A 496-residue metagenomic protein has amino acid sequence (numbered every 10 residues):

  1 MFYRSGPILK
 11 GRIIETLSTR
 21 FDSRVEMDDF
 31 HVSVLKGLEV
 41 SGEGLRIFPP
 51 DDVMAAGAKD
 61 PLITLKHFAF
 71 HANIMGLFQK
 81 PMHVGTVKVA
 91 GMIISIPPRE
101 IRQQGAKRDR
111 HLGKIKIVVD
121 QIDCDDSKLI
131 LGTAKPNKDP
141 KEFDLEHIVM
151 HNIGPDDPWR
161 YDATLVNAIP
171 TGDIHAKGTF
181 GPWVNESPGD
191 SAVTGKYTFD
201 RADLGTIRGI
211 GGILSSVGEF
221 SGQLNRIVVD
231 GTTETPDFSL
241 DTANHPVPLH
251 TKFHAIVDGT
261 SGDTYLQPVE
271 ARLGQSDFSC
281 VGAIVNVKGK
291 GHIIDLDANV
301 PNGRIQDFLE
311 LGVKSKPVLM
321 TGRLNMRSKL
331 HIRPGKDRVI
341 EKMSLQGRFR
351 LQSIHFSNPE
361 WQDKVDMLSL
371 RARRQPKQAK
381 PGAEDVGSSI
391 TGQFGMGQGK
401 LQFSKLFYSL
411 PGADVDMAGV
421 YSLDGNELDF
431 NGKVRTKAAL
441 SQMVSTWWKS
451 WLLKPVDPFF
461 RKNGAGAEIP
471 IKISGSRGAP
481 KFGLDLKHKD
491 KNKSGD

Functional and structural regions predicted by a protein language model:
M1-P98: Terminal hydrophobic membrane-targeting helix
T16, R20, V34-K36, L77-M82 (+9 more regions): Membrane-proximal interfacial segments on either side of biological membranes
V32, P155, V166-A168, A271 (+4 more regions): Short polar/acidic secondary-structure junctions
E43-I47, Y161-A168, Q267-L273, S404-L410 (+1 more regions): Short beta-strand segments that buttress and anchor functional surface loops
P49-D51, L131-K135, L165-I169, T242: Short acidic, glycine-rich loop/turn motifs
G57, R102-G105: Flexible, glycine/serine/threonine-rich loop segments and coil->beta-strand junctions that form periplasmic-facing
G387-T391: Generic long, charged, amphipathic alpha-helical segments
F394-Q402, L406-A418, S422: Extended serine/threonine-enriched, polar tracts that run as long, contiguous segments within proteins
